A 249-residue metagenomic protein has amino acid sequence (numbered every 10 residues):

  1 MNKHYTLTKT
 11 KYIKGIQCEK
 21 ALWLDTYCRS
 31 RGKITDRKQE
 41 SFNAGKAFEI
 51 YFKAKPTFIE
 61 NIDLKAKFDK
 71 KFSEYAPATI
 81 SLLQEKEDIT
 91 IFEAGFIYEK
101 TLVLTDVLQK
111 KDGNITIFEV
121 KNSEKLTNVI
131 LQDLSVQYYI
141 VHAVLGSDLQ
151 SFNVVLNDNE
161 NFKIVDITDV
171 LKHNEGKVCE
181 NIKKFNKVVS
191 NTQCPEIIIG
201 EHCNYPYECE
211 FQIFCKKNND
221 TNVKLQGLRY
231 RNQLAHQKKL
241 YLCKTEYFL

Functional and structural regions predicted by a protein language model:
M1-G113, Q226-L249: Metal-dependent nuclease catalytic cores that hydrolyze phosphodiester bonds in DNA/RNA, characterized by
M1-K3, T116-V120, K183-Q193: Short amphipathic alpha-helical segments and their helix-coil junctions
L7, V129-Q132, V136, H173 (+5 more regions): Generic recognition of stable, solvent-exposed alpha-helical segments in well-folded globular domains
Q17-L22, T192-L225: Cysteine-cluster motifs in flexible loop/terminal segments that predominantly coordinate metals
K53-P56, V141, I182, N186-V189: Hydrophobic residues within well-ordered, non-membrane alpha-helices that form the packing/core of soluble catalytic
I91, I117, Q150-L156, I198-I199 (+1 more regions): A structural signal for short, well-ordered beta-strand segments and their strand-loop junctions that often border
F96-I182: Nucleic-acid nuclease catalytic cores
E160-P206, E210: Metal-dependent DNA phosphodiester-chemistry modules and their immediately adjacent helices/loops in DNA-processing
